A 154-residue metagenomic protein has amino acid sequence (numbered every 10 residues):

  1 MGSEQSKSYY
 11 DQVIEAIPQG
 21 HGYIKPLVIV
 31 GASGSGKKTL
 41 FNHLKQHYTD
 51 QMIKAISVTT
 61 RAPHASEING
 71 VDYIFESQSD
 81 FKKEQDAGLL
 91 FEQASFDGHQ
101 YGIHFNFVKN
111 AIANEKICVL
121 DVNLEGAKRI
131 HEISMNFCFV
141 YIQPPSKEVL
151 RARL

Functional and structural regions predicted by a protein language model:
M1-P26: Extreme N-terminal, non-catalytic leader segments that precede Walker-type/kinase nucleotide-binding cores
I24-V28, I117-V119: Residue-level preference for the first positions of well-ordered beta-strands
L27, A55, I74, C138-V140: Hydrophobic/aromatic beta-strand patches that form the interior of the parallel beta-sheet core in alpha/beta enzyme
G31, G36: Conserved glycine(s) of the Walker
K38-A87: N-terminal phosphate/diphosphate-binding loop that engages ATP/GTP or pyrophosphate donors across diverse enzyme folds
Q51, D80-L89, I103-L154: ATP-dependent NMP and nucleoside kinases share a basic, alpha-helical "lid"
F91-Q93: Gly/Lys-enriched N-terminal cap/neck module of very large, oligomeric protein machines
D97-H99: Conserved helicase motor
